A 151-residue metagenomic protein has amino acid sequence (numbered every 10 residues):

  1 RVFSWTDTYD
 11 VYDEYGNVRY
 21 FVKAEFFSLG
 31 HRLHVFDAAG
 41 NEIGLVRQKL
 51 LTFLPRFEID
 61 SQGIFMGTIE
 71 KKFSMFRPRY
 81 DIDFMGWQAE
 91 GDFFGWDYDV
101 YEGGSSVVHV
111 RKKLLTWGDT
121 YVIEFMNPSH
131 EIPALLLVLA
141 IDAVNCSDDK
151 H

Functional and structural regions predicted by a protein language model:
R1-H151: Intrinsically disordered, low-complexity proline/glycine-rich segments
